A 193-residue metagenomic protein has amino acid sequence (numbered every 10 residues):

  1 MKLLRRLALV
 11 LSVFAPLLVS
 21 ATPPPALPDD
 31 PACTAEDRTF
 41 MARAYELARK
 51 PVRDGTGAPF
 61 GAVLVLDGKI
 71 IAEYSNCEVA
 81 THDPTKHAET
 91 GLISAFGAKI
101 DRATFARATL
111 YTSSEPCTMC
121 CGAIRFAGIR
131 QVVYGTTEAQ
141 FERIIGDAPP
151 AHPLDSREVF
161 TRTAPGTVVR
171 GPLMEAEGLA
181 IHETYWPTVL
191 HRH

Functional and structural regions predicted by a protein language model:
M1-L3: N-terminal secretory signal peptides that target proteins for export/translocation
R6, V10, F14, L18-P51 (+2 more regions): Zinc-dependent deaminase
V52-T56: Short loop/turn motifs at secondary-structure junctions and domain boundaries
P59-V65: Short beta-strand scaffold segments in enzyme catalytic cores
L66-D67, S94: A cytosolic small-molecule/anion-sensing beta-strand core signal
A72-E78, T137: Short beta->alpha transition motifs characteristic of CBS
E78-T90: A short, polar/charged loop-to-alpha-helix boundary motif
R102-S114: Immediate flanking context of iron-sulfur cluster ligation sites
